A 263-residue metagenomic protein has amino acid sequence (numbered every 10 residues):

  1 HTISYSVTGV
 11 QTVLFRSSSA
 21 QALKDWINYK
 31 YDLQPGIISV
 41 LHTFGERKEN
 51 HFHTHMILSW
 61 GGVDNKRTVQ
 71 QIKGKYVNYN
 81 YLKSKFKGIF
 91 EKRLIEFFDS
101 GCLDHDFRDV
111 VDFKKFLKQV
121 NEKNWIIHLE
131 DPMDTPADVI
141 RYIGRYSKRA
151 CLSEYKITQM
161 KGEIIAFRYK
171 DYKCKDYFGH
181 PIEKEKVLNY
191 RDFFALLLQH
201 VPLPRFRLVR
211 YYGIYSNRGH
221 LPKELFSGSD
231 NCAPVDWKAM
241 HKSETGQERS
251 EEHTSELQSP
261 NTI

Functional and structural regions predicted by a protein language model:
H1-L14, H253-I263: Single conserved hydrophobic/aromatic residue that forms the stacking wall/gate of nucleotide- or nucleobase-binding
T12-E251, S255: Beta->alpha loop/short-helix hinge microenvironment recognizer with preference for catalytic Tyr/His contexts
